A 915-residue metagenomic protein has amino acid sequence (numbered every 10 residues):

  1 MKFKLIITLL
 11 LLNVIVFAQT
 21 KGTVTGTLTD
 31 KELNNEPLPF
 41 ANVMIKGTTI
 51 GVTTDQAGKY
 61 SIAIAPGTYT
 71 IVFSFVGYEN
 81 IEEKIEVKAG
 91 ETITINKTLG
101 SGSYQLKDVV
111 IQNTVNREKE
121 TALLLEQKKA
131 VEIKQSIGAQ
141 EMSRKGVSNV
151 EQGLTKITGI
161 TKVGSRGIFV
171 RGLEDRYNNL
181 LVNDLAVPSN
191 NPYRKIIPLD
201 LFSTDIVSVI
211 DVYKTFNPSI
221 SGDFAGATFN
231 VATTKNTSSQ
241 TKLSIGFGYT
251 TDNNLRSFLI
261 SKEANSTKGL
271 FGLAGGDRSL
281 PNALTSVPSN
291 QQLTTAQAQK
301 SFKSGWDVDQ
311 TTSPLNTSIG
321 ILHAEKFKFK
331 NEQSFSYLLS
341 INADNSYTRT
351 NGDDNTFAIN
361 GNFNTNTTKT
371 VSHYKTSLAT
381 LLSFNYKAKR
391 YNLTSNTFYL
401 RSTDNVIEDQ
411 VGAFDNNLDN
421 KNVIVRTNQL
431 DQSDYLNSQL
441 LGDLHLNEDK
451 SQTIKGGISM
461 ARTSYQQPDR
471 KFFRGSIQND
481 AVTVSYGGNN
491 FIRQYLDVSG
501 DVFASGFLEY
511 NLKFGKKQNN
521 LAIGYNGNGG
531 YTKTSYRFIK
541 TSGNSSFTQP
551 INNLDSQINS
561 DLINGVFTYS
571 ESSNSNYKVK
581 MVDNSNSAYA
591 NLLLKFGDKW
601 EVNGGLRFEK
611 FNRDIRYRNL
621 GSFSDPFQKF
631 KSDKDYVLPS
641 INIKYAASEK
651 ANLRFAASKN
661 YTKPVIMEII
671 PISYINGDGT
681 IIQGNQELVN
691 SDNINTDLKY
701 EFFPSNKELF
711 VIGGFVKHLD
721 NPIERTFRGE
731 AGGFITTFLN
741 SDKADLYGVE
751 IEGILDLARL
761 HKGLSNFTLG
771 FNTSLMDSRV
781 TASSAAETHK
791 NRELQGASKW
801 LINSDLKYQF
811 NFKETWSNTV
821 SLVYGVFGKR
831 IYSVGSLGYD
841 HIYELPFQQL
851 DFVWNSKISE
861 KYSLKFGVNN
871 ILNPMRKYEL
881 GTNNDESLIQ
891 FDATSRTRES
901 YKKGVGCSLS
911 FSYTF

Functional and structural regions predicted by a protein language model:
T23, S301-E408, L436-S438, I641: Transmembrane beta-barrel wall of Gram-negative outer-membrane proteins
T29, L33-N34, N42-M44, S74-V76 (+2 more regions): Short, acidic, small-residue-rich periplasmic hinge/interaction motif at the N-terminus of Gram-negative outer-membrane
N116-R117, T121, L125-F169, D184-P218 (+1 more regions): Periplasmic N-terminal accessory/gating domains of Gram-negative outer-membrane beta-barrel systems
L185-A186, Q410, Q466, V482-V484 (+11 more regions): Surface-exposed extracellular loop regions of Gram-negative outer-membrane beta-barrel proteins, predominantly
N236-Q240, K328-S336, R390, N447-T453 (+8 more regions): Short loop/turn motifs that connect adjacent beta-strands in outer-membrane beta-barrel proteins
N420-L441, S573-N586, S632, K650 (+5 more regions): Outer-membrane beta-barrel signature, preferentially recognizing the C-terminal barrel domain of Gram-negative
L709, F715-H718, I735-R830: Gram-negative outer-membrane beta-barrel transporters
V826-S833, S856-F915: C-terminal beta-signal and adjacent terminal beta-strands/loops of Gram-negative outer-membrane beta-barrel proteins
